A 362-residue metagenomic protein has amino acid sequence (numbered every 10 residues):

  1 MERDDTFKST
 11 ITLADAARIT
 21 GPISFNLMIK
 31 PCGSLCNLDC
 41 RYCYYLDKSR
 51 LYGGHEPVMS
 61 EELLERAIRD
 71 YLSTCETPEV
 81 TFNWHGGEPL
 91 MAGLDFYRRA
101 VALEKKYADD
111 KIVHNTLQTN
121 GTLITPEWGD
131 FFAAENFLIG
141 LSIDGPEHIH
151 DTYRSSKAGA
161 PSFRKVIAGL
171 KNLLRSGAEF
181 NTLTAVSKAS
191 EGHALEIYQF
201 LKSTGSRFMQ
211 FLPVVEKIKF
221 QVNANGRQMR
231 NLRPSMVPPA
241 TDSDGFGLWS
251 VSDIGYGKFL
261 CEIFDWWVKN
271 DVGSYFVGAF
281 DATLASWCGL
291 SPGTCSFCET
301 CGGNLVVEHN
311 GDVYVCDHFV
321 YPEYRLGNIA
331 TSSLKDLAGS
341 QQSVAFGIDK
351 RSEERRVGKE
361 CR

Functional and structural regions predicted by a protein language model:
F7-D130, E135-N136: Conserved alpha-helical substructure of the radical SAM core
L27, C301-G303: Short loop/turn microsegments at loop-to-beta-strand junctions
S34-L46, V315-H318, R356-R362: Local cysteine-cluster metal-coordination motifs and their immediate loop/turn environment, predominantly Fe-S cluster
I68-R69, M91-Q210, K217-N223: Conserved AdoMet/S-adenosylmethionine-binding subsite of the radical SAM
R154-R164, K171, R175-S296, T300 (+2 more regions): Radical SAM enzyme [4Fe-4S]-AdoMet core and its adjacent flexible, acidic and glycine-rich loops/tails across
E308: Short, acidic, Ser/Thr-enriched surface-loop or helix-capping motifs
V320-R362: Membrane-interface junctions of multi-pass transporters
